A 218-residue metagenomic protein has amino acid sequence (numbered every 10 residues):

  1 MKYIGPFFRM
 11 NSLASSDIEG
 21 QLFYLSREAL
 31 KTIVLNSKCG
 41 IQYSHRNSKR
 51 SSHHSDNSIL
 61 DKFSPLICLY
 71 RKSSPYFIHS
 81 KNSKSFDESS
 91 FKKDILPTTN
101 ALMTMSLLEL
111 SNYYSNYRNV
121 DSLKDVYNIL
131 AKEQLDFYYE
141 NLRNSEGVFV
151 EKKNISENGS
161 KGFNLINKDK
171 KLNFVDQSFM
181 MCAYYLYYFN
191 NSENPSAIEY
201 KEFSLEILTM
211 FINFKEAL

Functional and structural regions predicted by a protein language model:
M1-L218: Glycan-recognition and catalytic cores of secretory/periplasmic carbohydrate-active enzymes
